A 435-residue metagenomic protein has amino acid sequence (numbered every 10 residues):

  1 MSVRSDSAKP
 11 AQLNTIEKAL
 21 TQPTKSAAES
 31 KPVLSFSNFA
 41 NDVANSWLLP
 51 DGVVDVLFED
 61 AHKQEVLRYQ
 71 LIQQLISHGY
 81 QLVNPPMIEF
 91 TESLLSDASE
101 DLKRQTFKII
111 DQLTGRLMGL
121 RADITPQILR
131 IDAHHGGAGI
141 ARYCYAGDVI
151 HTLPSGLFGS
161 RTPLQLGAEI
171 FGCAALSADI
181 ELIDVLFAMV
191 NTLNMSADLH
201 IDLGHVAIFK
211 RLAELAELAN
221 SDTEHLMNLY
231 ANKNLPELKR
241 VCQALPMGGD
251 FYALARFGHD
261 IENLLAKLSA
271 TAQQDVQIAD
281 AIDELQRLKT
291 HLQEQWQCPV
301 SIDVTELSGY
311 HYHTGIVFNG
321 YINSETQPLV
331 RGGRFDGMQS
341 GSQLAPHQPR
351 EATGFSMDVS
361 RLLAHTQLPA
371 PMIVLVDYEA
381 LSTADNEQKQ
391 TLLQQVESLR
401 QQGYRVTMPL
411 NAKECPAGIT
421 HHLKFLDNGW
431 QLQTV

Functional and structural regions predicted by a protein language model:
S2-R121, H134, I180: TRNA-binding/sensing appendages of the translation machinery
S2-V3, I16, K63-H78, F90 (+3 more regions): Positively charged, Gly/Ser-enriched RNA/tRNA-binding surfaces
M87-K103, G204-E214, E306-G315, E414-I419: Beta-rich nucleic-acid/ligand-interaction surfaces
Q105-L113, L218-R240: Acidic, His- and aromatic-enriched active-site or binding-groove loops in soluble protein domains that engage sugars
M118-R121, D202, D303: Active-site-adjacent beta-strand anchor residues
A174, A178-D179, A197, D202-L203 (+3 more regions): Cap/lid and interdomain-hinge subdomains that line or gate substrate/regulatory clefts in soluble alpha/beta enzymes
V185-L193, A207-E217: Hydrophobic mid-domain F-helix/FG-region of cytochrome P450s
H200-L203, E224-L229, V406-C415: A generic structural motif
